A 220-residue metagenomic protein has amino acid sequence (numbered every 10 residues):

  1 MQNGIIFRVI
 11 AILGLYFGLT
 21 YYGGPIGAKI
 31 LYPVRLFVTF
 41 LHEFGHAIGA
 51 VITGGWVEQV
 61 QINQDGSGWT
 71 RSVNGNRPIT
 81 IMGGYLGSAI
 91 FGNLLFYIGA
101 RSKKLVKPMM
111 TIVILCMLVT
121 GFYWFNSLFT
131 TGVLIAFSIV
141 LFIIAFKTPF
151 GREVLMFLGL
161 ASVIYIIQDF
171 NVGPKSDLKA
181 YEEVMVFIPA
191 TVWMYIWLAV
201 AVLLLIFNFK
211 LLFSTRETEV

Functional and structural regions predicted by a protein language model:
M1-L41: N-terminal signal-anchor transmembrane alpha helix
I6-L15, V60, Q64-T215, V220: Metalloprotease/metallohydrolase-associated module, dominated by Zn2+-dependent proteases
G24-P78: Small-residue-rich helix-interface/hinge motifs
